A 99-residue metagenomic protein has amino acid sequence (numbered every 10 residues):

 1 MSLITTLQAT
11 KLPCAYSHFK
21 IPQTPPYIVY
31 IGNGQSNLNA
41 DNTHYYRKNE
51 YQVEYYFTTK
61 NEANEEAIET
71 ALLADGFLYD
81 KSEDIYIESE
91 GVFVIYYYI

Functional and structural regions predicted by a protein language model:
M1-N39: Small/polar-rich, solvent-exposed N-terminal microdomains that initiate assembly or binding
L3-T10, A67-D75: Generic non-transmembrane alpha-helical segments
T5-T10, N33-K48, E83-I99: Short, charged interaction patches at domain edges and termini
I28, Y51, Y97: A broad, low-specificity signal marking well-ordered, structured residues that form hydrophobic/aromatic
Q35-S36, T58-K60: Short Gly/Pro-enriched loop/turn and capping motifs at secondary-structure junctions
Y45-F57: Short glycine-rich, basic-tinged beta-strand/loop micro-motifs
K60-A67: Short, conserved charged micro-motifs
L72-Y86: Low-complexity, intrinsically disordered Gly/Pro/Thr-rich segments
